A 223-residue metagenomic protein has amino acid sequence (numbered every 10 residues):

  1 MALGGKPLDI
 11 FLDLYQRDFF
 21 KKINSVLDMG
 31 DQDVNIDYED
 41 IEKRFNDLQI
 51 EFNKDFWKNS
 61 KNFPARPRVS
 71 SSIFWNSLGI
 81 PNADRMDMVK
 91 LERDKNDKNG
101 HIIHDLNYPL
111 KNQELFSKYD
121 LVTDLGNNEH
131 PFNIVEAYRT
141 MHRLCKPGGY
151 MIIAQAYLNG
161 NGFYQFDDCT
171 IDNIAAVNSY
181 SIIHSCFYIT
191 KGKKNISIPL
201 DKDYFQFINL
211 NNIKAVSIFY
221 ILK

Functional and structural regions predicted by a protein language model:
S25-K111: Class I SAM-dependent methyltransferase SAM/SAH-binding core
Q32-V34, A156-G160, Y188-T190: Short "lid" loop at the C-terminus of a central beta-strand within the Rossmann-like core of SAM-dependent
L106, D124-H130: Hydrophobic adenine-recognition pocket in adenosine-nucleotide-binding enzymes
K111-V122: A short acidic, Gly/Pro-enriched loop at the edge of an enzyme's catalytic core that lines a small-molecule cofactor
V135-Y150: A short glycine-rich, Lys/Arg-flanked "PGG" loop and its adjoining helix->strand segment in the class I
Y150-V177: Conserved class I S-adenosyl-L-methionine
S179-K191: Conserved S-adenosyl-L-methionine
K194-K223: Core SAM-dependent methyltransferase catalytic element
